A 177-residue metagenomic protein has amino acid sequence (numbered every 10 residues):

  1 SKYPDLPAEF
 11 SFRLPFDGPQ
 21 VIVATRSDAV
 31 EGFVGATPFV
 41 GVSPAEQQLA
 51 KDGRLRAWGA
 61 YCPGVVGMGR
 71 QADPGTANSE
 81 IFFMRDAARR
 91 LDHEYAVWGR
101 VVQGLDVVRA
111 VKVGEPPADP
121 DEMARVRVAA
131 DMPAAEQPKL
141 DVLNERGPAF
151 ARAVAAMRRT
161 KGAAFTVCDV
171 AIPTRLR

Functional and structural regions predicted by a protein language model:
S1-R177: Cross-family detector of peptidyl-prolyl cis-trans isomerase
